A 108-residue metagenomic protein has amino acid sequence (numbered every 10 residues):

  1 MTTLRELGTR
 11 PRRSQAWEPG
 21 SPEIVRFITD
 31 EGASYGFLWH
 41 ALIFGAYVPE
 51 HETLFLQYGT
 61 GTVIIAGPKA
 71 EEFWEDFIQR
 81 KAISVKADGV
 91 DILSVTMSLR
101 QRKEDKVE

Functional and structural regions predicted by a protein language model:
M1-G20: Anionic N-terminal interaction surfaces
P19-E23, V48-E52: A short, compositionally biased
P22-G36: Short aromatic-glycine motifs in intrinsically disordered, low-complexity regions
T29, V48, Y58: Acidic surface patches and DE-rich sequence motifs
F37-V48: Phosphoinositide-dependent membrane-docking surfaces
H51-E72: Short, surface-exposed polybasic-and-hydrophobic patches located at secondary-structure transitions
I65-E108: Helix-rich interaction surfaces within compact, conserved domain-sized segments that mediate assembly or partner
